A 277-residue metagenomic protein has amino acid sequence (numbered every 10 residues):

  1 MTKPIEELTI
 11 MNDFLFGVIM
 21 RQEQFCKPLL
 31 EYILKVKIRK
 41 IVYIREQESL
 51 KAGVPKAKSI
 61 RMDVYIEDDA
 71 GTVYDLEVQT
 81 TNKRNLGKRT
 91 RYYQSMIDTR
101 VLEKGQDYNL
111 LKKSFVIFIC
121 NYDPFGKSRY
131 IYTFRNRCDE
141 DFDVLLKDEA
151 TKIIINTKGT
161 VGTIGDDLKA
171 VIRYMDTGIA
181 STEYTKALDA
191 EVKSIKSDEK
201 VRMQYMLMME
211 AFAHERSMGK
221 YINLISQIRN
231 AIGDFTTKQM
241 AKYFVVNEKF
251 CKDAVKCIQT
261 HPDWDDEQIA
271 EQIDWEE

Functional and structural regions predicted by a protein language model:
M1-T151, V161-T163, E277: Accessory alpha/beta interaction modules
T2-E6, Y65-E67, Y74-Q79, D166-E277: Short, charged alpha-helical interaction segments and adjacent helix-coil junctions
I44, A57-S59, I155, Q259 (+1 more regions): Short alpha-helix boundary/capping motifs
E149-V161, I172-M175: C-terminal segments that line or cap access tunnels to active or ligand-binding sites in enzymes and enzyme-associated
